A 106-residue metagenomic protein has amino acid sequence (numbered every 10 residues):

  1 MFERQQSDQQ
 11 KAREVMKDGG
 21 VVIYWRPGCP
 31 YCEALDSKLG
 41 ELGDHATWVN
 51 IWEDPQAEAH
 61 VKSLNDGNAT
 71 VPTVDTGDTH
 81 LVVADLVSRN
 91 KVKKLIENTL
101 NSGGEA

Functional and structural regions predicted by a protein language model:
M1-E3, A106: N-terminal targeting signals for export/organelle localization
R4-D8, V82-V83: Short acidic-hydrophobic, aromatic-tinged amphipathic segments that line or gate anion-handling sites
Q6-A46: Local sequence-structure signature of Cys/Sec-based thiol-disulfide redox active-site neighborhoods
Y31, A57, S88: Short phosphate-engaging motifs
D44-A59, N68: Thiol-based oxidoreductase modules, predominantly thioredoxin-like and allied folds used for disulfide exchange
A59-N65, K93: Short amphipathic alpha-helix with an adjacent loop that forms part of the alpha/beta core around
N65-D75: Structural micro-motif
T76-A106: Non-catalytic, surface beta->alpha helical segment in thiol-disulfide oxidoreductase systems
